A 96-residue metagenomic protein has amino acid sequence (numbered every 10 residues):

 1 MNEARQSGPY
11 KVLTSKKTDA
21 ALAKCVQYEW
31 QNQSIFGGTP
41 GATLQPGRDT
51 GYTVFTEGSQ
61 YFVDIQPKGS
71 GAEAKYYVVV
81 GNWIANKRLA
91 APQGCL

Functional and structural regions predicted by a protein language model:
M1-A4, T43, Q66: A generic structural signal for ordered alpha-helices
M1-F36: Terminal, regulation- and interaction-focused segments at domain boundaries
D19, A23, Q27, F62 (+1 more regions): Extracytoplasmic/secreted envelope proteins and their assembly/folding machinery, especially bacterial periplasmic
Q33-Q45: A short, aromatic/hydrophobic, helix- or strand-capping loop or linear motif that either lines the entrance/gate
S34-I35, I65, I84-L89: A short, polar/proline- and glycine-enriched secondary-structure boundary/capping micro-motif
G37, T50-Y52, A90-L96: Surface-exposed, polar/charged interaction patches used for macromolecular assembly or partner binding
P46-V80: Mid-chain, structured segments of secreted extracytoplasmic proteins
E73-L96: C-terminal partner/receptor-binding element of secreted or periplasmic proteins
